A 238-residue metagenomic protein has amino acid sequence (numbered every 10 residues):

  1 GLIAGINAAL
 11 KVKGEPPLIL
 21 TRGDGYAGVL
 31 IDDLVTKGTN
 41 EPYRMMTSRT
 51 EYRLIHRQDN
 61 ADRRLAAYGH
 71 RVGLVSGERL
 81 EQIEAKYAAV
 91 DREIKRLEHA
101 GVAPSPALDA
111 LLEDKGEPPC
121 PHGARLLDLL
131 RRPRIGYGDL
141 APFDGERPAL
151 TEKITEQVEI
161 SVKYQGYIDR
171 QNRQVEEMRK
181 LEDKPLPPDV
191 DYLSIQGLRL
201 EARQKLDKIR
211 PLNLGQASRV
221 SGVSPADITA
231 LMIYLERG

Functional and structural regions predicted by a protein language model:
G1-L18: Internal hydrophobic alpha-helix adjacent to the cofactor/substrate pocket in enzyme cavities
G5-A8, G28, N40-R44, M178-D183 (+1 more regions): Short amphipathic alpha-helical segments, especially helix-boundary/capping motifs
N7, V29, D33, A230: Alpha-helical scaffold segments in soluble metabolic enzymes
G14-G77, E81: Mid-to-C-terminal Rossmann-like scaffold of FAD/NAD(P)H-dependent oxidoreductases
R49, A61, A66-R71, V75-G222 (+2 more regions): Extended, charge-enriched "interface" segments that sit outside catalytic cores
